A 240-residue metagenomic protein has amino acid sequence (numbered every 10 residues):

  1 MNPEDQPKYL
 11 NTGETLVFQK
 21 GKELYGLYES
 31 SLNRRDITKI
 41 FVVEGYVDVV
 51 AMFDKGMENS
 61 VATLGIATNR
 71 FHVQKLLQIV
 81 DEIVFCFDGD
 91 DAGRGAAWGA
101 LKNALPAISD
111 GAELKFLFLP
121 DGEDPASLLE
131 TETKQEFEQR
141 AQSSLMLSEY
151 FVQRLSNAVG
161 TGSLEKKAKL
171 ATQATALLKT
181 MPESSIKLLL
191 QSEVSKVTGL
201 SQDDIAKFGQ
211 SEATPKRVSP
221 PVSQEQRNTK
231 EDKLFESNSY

Functional and structural regions predicted by a protein language model:
M1-I79, A96-A97: Phosphate-handling DNA/RNA-contact segment within nucleic-acid enzymes
S31-I40, N69-I83, F87-Y240: A charged alpha-helical hairpin associated with nucleic-acid processing machineries
